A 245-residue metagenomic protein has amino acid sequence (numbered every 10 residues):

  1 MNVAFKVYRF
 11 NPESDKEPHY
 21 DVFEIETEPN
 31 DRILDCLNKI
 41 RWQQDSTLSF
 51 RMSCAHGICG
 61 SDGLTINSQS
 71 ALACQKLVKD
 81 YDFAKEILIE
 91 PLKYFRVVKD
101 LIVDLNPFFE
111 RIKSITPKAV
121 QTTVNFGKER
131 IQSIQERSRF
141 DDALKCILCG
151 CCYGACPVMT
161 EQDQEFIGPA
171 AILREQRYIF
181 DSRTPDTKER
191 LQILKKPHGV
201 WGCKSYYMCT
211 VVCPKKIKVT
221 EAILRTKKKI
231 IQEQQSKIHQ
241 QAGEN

Functional and structural regions predicted by a protein language model:
M1-V22: Eukaryote-biased recognition of intrinsically disordered, low-complexity regulatory segments
Y20-R32: Short, contiguous acidic and Ser/Thr-rich linear segments
E26, T65-Q69: Short strand-turn-strand beta-turns centered on an Asx-Gly dipeptide
D31-Q43, E90-N245: Ferredoxin-type iron-sulfur electron-transfer modules in oxidoreductases and energy-metabolism complexes
D45-R51: Active-site phosphate-binding and catalytic loops of NTP-dependent enzymes
C54-G63: Short, structured protein-protein interaction patches enriched in aromatics and acidic/basic residues, typified by
A71-F83: Structured interaction patches on ligand/partner-binding surfaces of diverse proteins
D82-E90: Ligand-binding loop in jelly-roll beta-barrel domains
